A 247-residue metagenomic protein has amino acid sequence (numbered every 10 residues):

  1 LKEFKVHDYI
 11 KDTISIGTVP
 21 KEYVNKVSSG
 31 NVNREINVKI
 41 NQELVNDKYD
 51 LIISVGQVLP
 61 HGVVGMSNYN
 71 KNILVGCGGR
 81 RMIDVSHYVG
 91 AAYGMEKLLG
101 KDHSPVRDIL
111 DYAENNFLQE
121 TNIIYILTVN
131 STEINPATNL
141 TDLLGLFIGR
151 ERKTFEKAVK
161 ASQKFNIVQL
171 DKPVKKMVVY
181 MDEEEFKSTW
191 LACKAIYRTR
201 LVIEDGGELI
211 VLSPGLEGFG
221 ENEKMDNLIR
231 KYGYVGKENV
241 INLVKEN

Functional and structural regions predicted by a protein language model:
L1, Q57-H61, D182-F186, G215-G218: Gly/Ser/Thr-rich loops at beta-strand to alpha-helix junctions that form or flank small-molecule/cofactor-binding
K2-G65: An acidic, phosphate/nucleotide-engaging active-site surface
T13-I36, G145-S188, N227, V240-N247: Active-site rim loops that border cofactor/substrate pockets in soluble metabolic enzymes
T18-K21, V63-N68, N135-D142, W190-L191 (+2 more regions): Short acidic, glycine/serine/threonine-rich loops at helix termini
K48-N135: Internal metal/ion-chelating core segments
I53-V55, K176-Y180, I210: Structural motif
K97-E185: Membrane-embedded hairpin module used as a gating/binding unit in multi-pass transport and secretion proteins
A192-N247: C-terminal non-catalytic interaction/assembly regions of soluble proteins
